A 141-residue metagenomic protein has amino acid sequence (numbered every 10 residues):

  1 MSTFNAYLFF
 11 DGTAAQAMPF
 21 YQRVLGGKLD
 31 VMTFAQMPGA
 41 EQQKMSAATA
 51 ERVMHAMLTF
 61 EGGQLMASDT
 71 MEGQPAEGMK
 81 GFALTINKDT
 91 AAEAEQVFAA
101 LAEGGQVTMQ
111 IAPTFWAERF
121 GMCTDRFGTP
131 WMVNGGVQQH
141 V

Functional and structural regions predicted by a protein language model:
M1, T49-E51, E77-M79: Short coil/turn motifs at beta-sheet boundaries
S2, D30-M32, M57-T59, M66-E77 (+1 more regions): Vicinal oxygen chelate
A6-L8, F82-L84: A structural signal for short, well-ordered beta-strand segments
L8-G62: Core segments of cupin and vicinal oxygen chelate
